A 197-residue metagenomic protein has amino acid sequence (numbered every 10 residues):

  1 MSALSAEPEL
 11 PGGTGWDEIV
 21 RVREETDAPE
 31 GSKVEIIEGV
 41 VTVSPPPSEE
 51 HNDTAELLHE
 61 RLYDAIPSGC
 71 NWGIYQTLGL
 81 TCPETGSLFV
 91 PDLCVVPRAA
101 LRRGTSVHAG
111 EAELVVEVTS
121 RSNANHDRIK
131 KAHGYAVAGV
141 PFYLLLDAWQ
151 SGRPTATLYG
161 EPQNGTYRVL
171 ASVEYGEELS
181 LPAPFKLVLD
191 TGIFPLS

Functional and structural regions predicted by a protein language model:
M1-A138, F142-S197: Gly/Pro/Ser/Thr-rich low-complexity, intrinsically disordered segments predominantly at protein N-termini
